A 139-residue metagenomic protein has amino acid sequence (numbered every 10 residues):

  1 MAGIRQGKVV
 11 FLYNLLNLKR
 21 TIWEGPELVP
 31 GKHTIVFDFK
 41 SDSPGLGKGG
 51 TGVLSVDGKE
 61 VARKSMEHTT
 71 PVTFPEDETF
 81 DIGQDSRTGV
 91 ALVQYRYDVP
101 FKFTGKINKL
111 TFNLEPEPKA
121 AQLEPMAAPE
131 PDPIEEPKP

Functional and structural regions predicted by a protein language model:
M1-P139: Extracellular glycan-associated modules
